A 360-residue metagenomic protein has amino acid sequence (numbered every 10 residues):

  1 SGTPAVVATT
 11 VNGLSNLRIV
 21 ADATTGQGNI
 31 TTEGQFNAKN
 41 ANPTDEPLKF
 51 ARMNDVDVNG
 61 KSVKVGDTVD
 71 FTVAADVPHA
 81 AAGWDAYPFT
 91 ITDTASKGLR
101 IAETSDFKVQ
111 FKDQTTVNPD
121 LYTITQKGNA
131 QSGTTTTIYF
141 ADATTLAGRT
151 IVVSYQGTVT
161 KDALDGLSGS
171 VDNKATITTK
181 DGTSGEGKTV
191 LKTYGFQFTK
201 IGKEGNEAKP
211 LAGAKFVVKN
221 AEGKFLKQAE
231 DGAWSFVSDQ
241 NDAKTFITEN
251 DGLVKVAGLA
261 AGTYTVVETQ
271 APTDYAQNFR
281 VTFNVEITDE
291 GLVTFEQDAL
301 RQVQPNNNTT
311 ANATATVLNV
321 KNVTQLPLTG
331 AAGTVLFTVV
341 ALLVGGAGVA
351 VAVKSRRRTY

Functional and structural regions predicted by a protein language model:
S1-Y360: Solvent-exposed loop/turn and edge beta-strand elements of beta-rich ligand-binding domains
